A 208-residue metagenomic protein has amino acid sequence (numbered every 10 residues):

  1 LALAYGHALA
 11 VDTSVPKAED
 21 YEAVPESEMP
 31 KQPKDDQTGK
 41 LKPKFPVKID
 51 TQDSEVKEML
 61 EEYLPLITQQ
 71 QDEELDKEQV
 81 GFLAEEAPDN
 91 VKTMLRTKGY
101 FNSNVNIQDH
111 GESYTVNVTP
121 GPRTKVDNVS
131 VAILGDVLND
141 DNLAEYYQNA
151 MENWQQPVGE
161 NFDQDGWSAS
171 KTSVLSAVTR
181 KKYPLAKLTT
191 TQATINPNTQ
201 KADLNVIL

Functional and structural regions predicted by a protein language model:
L1-L9: Gram-negative bacterial Sec-dependent N-terminal signal peptides
A10-L208: Interaction-mediating elements
